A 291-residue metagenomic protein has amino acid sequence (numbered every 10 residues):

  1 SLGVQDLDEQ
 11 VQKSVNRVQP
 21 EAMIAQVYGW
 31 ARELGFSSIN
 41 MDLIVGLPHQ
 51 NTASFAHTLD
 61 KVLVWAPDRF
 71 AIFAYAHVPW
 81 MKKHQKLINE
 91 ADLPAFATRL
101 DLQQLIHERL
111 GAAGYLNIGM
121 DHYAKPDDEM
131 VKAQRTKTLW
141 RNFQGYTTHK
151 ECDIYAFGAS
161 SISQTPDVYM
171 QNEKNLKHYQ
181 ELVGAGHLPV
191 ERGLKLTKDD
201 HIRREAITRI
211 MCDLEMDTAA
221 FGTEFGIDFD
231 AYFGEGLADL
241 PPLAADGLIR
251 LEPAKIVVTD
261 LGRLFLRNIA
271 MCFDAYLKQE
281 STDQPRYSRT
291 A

Functional and structural regions predicted by a protein language model:
S1-D230, Q284-P285, R289-A291: C-terminal scaffold of the Radical SAM
D60, F70, G234-L240, L261: Generic N-terminal initiation segments characterized by hydrophobic and/or small/turn-forming residues
H187, L237-P241, F273, S281: Amphipathic alpha-helical interaction segments
F221, G236-D246: Basic amphipathic alpha-helical segments that dock to polyanions
A244-A254: A short, conserved structural fragment
K255-T259: Minor-groove-contacting beta-hairpin "wing" of winged helix-turn-helix DNA-binding domains
L261-A291: Short, amphipathic alpha-helical interaction segments positioned at domain boundaries
